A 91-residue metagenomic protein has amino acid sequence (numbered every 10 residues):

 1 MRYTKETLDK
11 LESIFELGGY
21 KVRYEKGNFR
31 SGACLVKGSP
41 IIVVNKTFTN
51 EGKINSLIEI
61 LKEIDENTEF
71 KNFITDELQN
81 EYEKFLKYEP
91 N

Functional and structural regions predicted by a protein language model:
M1-K10: Negatively charged, low-complexity tracts enriched in Asp/Glu with abundant Ser/Thr
T4, V43-N55: Short pre-active-site segment immediately N-terminal to the catalytic Zn-binding motif
K10-L11, E16-Y24: N- or domain-start disorder-to-order transition segments that initiate the globular core
K21, I41-V43: Ordered hydrophobic segments in well-structured contexts
R23-G38: Catalytic zinc-binding patch centered on the HExxH motif and its immediate surroundings that defines zinc-dependent
S31, E51-I54, I64-N91: Post-HEXXH active-site segment of zinc metalloproteases
I58-K62: Short active-site segment of divalent metal-dependent hydrolases/proteases that encodes the spacing between
